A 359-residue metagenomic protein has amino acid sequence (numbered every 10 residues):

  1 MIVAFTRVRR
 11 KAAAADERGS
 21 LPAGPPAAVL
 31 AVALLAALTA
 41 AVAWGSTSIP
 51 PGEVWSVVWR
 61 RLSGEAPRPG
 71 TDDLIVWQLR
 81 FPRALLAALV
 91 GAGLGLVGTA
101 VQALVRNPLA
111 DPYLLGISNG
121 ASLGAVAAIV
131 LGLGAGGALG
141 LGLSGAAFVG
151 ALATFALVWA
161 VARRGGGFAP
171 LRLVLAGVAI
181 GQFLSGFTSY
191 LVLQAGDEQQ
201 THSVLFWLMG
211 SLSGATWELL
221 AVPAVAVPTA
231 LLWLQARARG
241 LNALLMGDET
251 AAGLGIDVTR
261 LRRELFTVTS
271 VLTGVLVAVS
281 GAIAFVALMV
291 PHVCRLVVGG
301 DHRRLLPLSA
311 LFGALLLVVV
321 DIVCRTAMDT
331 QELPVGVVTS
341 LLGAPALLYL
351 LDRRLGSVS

Functional and structural regions predicted by a protein language model:
M1-S359: Alpha-helical transmembrane segments in inner-membrane proteins
